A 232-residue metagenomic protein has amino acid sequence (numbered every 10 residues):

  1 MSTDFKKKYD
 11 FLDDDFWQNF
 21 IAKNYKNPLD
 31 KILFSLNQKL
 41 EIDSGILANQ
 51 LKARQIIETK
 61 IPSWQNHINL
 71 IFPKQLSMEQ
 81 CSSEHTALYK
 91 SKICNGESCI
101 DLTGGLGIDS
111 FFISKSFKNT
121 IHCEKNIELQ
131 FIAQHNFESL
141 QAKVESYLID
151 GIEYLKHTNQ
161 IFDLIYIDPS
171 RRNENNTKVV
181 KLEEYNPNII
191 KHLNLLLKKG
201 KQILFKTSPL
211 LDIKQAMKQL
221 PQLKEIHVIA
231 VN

Functional and structural regions predicted by a protein language model:
M1-N232: SAM-dependent transferase fold signal centered on methyltransferase-like domains, encompassing both Class I
